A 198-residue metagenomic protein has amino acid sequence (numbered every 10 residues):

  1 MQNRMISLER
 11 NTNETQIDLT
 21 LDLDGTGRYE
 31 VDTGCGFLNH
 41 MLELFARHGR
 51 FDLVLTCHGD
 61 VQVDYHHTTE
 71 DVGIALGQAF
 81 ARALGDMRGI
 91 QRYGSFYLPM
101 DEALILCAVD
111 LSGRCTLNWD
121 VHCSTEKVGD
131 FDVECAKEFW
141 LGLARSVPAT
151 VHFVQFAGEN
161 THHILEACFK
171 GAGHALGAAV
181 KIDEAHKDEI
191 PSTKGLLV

Functional and structural regions predicted by a protein language model:
M1-V198: N-terminal intrinsically disordered, cationic/polar leader segments that include organellar targeting peptides
